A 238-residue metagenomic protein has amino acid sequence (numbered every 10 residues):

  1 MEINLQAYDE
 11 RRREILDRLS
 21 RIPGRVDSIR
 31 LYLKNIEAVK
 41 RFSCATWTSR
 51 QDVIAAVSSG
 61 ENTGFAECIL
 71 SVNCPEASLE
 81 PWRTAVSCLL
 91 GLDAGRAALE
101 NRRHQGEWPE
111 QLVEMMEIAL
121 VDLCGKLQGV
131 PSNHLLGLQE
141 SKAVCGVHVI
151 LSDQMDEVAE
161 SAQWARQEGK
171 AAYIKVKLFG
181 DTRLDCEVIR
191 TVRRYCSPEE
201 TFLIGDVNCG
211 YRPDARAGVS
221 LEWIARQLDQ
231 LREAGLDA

Functional and structural regions predicted by a protein language model:
E2-Q51: Short, Gly/Pro- and small/polar-rich lid/capping loops
R13-L16, S20-V26, V57-S58, N62-Q128: Metal- or metallocofactor-binding catalytic centers and their adjacent structured scaffolds across diverse enzyme
E37, C68-E76, G146-D153: Glycine-rich phosphate/pyrophosphate-binding beta-alpha loops
Q51-S59, T191: Short beta-strand elements
I54, D122, L228: Short glycine-/small-residue-rich flexible loop motifs, especially phosphate/cofactor-binding loops
H134-A238: Metal-dependent enolase-superfamily TIM-barrel catalytic cores that perform enediolate-based chemistry
